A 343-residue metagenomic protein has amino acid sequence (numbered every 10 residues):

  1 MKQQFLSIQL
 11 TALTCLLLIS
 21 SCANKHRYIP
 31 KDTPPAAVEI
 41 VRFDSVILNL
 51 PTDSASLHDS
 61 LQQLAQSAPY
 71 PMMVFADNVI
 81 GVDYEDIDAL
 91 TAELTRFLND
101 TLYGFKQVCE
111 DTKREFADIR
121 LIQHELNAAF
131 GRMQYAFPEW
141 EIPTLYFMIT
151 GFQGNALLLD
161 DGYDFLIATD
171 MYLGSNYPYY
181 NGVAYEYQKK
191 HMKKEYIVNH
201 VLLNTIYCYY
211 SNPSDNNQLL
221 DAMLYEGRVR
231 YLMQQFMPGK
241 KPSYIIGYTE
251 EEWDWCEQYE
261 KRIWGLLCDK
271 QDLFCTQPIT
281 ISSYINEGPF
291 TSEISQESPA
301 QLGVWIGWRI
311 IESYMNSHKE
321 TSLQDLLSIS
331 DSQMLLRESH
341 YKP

Functional and structural regions predicted by a protein language model:
M1-L10: Bacterial N-terminal signal peptides that target proteins for export
L18-S21: C-terminal motif of bacterial Sec signal peptides marking the signal peptidase cleavage site
A23-T91: N-terminal mature-domain "stem" immediately C-terminal to a signal peptide or N-terminal signal-anchor/transmembrane
A37-I40, N127-F130, E226-M233, W264 (+3 more regions): Extracytoplasmic/secreted envelope proteins and their assembly/folding machinery, especially bacterial periplasmic
L48, G131-P138, M233-K241, C268-D272 (+1 more regions): Sec-exported extracytoplasmic/periplasmic mature domains
A92-W253: Acidic/His-rich structured neighborhood in mature extracellular/periplasmic domains
R228-T291: Acidic/His/Gly-enriched intrinsically disordered linker/tail segments that often contain short helix/coil "MoRF-like"
F274-P343: C-terminal soluble interaction/assembly domains
